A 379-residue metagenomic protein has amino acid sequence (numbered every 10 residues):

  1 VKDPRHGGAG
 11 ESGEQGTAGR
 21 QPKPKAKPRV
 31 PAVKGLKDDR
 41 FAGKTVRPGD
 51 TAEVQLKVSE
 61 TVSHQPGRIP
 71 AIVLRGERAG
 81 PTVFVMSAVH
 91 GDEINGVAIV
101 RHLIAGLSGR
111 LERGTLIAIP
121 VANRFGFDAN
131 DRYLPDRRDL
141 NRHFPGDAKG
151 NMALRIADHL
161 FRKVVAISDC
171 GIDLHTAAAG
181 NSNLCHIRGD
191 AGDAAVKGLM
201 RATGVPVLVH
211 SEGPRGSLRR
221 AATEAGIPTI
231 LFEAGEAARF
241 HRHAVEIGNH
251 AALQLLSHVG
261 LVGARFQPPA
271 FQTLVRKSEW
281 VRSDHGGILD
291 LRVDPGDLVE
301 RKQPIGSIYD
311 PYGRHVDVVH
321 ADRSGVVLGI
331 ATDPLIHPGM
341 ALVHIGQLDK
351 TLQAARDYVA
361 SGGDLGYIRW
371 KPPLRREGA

Functional and structural regions predicted by a protein language model:
K2-A379: Structured catalytic-domain cores with a bias toward divalent-metal coordination
